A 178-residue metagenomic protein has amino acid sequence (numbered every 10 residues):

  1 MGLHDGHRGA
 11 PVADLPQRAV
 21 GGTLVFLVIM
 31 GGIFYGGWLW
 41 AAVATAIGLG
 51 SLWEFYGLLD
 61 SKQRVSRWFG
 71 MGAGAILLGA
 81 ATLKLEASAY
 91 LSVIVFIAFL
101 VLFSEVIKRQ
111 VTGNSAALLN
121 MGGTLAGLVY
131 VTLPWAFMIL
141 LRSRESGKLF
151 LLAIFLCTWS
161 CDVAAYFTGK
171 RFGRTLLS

Functional and structural regions predicted by a protein language model:
G2-S178: Membrane-embedded alpha-helical bundles of polytopic integral membrane proteins
